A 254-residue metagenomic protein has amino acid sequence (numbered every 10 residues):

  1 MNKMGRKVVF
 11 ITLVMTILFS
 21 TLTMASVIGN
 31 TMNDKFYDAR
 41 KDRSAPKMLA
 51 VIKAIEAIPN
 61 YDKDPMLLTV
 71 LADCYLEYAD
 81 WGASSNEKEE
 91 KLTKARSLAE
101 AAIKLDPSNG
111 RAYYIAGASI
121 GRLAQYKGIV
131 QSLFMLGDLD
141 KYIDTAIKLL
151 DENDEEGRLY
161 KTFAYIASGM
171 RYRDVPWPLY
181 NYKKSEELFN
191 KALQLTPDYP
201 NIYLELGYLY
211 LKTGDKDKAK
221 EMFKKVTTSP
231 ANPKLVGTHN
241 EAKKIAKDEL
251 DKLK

Functional and structural regions predicted by a protein language model:
T23-D80: N-terminal leader/linker segments that initiate helical-solenoid repeat arrays
A39-K41, A72, E77-N86, R122-Q131 (+5 more regions): Short coil/turn linking the two alpha-helices of tandem helical-hairpin repeats
D62-K63, P107, D151, L159 (+1 more regions): Short coil turns that delineate tetratricopeptide repeat
F134-K141, I147, L211, K216-K234: TPR/TPR-like (Sel1-like) alpha-helical repeat modules
Y160, K220-K254: Terminal, low-structured helical/coil segments at or just beyond the last alpha-helical repeat
